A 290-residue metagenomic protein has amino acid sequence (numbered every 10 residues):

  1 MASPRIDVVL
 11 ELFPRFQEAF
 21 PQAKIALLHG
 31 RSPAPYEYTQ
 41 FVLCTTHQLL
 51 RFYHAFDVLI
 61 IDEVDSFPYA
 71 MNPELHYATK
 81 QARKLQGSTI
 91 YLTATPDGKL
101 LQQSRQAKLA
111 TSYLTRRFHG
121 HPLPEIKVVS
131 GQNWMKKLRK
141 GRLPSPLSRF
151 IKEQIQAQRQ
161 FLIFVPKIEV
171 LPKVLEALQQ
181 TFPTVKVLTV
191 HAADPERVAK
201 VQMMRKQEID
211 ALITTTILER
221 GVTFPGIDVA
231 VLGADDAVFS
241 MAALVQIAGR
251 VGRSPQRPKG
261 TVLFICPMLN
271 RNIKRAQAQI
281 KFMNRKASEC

Functional and structural regions predicted by a protein language model:
M1-F13, K140, P144, F150-Q179: Conserved strand-helix element at the start of the C-terminal RecA-like helicase core
S3-E11, R15, I25-E37, C44-R51 (+3 more regions): Conserved helicase motor
K24, E37-F41, A55-V58, K84-L92 (+2 more regions): Loop/turn-to-beta-strand initiation segments
H54-R149: Post-DEXD/H (motif II) to motif III coupling segment of the RecA-like Helicase ATP-binding lobe
F56-E63, I213, V222-D235, V245 (+1 more regions): A short beta-strand element within the Helicase C-terminal
A82-K99, M241-L244, A248-I280: Conserved segment of the helicase C-terminal RecA-like domain
F161, P166-T223, D228-D236: Conserved helicase/translocase motor-coupling segment
A276-C290: Non-catalytic, charged low-complexity extensions flanking SF2 helicase motor domains
